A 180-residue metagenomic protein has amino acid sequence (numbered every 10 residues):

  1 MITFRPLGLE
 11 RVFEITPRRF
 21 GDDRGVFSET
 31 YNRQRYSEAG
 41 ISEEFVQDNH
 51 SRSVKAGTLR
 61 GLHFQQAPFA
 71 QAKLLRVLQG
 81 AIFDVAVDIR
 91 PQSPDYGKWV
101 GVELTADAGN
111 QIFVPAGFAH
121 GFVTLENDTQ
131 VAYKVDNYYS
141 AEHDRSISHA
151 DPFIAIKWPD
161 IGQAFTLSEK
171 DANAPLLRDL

Functional and structural regions predicted by a protein language model:
M1-D107, E126-D128, V135-L180: Non-catalytic, conserved peripheral segments adjacent to functional cores
I112, H120-L125: Short beta-strand His + acidic residue motifs that chelate non-heme Fe in jelly-roll/DSBH and cupin folds
